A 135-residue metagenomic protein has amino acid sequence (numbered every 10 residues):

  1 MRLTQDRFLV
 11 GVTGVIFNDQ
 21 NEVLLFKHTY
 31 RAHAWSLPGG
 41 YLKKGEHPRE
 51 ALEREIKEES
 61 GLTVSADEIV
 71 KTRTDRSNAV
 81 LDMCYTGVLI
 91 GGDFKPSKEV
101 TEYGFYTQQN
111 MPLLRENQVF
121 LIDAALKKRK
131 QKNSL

Functional and structural regions predicted by a protein language model:
M1, K127-L135: Acidic/histidine-enriched, glycine/proline-rich intrinsically disordered or flexible terminal extensions
M1-V23: Conserved N-terminal beta-strand and adjoining loop/helix that marks the start of the Nudix/MutT-like hydrolase domain
F8, H33, A79-L81: Residue-level preference for beta-strand/loop junctions
I16, C84-V88, T107: Short, well-ordered beta-strand micro-motif
N18-E58: Conserved Nudix-box catalytic region and its N-terminal flanking loop in Nudix hydrolases and closely related
L62-K71: A short coil-to-beta-strand element that immediately follows conserved catalytic motifs
R73-D93, A125-R129: Active-site-adjacent beta-strand/loop module that shapes the phosphate/pyrophosphate-binding cleft
K95-K127: NUDIX/MutT-family hydrolases
